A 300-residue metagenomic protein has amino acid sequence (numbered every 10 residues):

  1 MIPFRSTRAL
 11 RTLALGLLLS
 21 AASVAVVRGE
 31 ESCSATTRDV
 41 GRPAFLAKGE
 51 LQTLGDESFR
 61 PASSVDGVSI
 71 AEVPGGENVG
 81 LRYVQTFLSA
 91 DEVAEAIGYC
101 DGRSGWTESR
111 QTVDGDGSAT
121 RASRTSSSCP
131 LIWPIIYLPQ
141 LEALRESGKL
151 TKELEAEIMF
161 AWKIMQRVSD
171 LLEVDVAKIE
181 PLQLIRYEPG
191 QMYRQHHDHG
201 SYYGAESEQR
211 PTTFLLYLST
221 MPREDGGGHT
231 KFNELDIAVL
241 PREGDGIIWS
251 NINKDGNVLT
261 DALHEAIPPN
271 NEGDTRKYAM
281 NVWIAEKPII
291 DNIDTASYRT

Functional and structural regions predicted by a protein language model:
I2-F4, R11-T300: Fe(II)/2-oxoglutarate oxygenase catalytic core
